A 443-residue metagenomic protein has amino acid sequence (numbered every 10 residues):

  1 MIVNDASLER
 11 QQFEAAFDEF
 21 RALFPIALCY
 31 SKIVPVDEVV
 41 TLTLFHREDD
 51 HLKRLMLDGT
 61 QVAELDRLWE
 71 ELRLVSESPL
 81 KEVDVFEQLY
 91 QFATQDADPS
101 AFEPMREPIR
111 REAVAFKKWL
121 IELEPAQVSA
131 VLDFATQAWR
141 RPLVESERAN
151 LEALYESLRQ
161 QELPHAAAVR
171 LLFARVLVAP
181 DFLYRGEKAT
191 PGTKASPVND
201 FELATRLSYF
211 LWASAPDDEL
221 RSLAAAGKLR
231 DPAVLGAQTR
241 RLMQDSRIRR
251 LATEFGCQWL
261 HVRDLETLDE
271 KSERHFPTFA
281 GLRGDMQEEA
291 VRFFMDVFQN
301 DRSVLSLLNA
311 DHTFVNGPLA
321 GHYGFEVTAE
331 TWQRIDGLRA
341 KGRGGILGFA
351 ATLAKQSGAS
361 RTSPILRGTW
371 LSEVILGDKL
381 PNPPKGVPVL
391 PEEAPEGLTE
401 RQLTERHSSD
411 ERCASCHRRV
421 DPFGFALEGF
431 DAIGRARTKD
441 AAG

Functional and structural regions predicted by a protein language model:
M1-G443: Low-complexity, glycine/serine/threonine/alanine-rich intrinsically disordered linker and propeptide segments
